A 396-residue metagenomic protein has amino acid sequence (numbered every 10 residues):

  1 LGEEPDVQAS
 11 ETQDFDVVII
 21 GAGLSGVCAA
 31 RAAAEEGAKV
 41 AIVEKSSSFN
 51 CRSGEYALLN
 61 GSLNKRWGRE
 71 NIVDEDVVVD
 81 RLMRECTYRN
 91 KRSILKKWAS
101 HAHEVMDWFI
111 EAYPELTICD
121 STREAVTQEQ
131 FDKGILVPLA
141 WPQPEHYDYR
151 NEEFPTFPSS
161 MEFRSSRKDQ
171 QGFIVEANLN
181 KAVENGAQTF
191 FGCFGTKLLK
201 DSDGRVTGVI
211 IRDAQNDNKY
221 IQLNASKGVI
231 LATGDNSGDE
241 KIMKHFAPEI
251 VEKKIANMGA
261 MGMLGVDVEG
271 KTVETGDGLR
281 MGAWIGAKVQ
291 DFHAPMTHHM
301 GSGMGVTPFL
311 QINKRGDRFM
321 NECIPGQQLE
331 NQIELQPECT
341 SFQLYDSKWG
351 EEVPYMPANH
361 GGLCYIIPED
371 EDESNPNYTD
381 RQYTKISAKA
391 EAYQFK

Functional and structural regions predicted by a protein language model:
L1-V17: Extreme N-terminal leader/targeting segments of oxidoreductases
V17-A41: N-terminal Rossmann-like FAD-binding beta1-loop-alpha1 element of flavoenzymes
S25, S48, D317: Conserved Rossmann-like nucleotide-cofactor binding loop
S46-E70: Conserved N-terminal glycine-rich FAD pyrophosphate-binding loop of Rossmann-like flavoproteins
V79-V105, I110-T122, P354-K396: N-terminal leader/propeptide and maturation segments of large enzyme subunits in energy/redox metabolism and hydrolases
A99-K219, E240-K241: Conserved redox-cofactor binding core of oxidoreductases
N216-K219, N224-H299: Glycine-rich loop(s) and the adjacent beta-strand/alpha-helix scaffold that form part
T275, L279, I285-K396: An anion/pyrophosphate-binding glycine-rich loop and adjacent beta-alpha core in soluble alpha-beta enzymes
